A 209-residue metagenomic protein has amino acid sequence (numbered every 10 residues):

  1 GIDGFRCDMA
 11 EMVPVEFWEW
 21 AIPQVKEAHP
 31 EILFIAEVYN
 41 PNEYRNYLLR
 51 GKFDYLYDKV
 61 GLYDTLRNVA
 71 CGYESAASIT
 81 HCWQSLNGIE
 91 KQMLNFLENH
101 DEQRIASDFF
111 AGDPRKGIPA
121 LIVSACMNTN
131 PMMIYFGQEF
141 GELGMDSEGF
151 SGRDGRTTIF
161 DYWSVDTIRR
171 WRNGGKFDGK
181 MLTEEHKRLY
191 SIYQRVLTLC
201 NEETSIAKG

Functional and structural regions predicted by a protein language model:
G1, E37, V60, L97-N99 (+2 more regions): Structured loops at beta-to-helix junctions and adjacent beta-edge loops in soluble globular domains
G1-R45: Active-site neighborhood of glycoside hydrolase catalytic domains
I2-R6, E31-I35, D54, Q92-N95 (+1 more regions): Structural preference for beta-strand elements that scaffold enzyme active sites
F17, Y44-N46, G144-M145, R169: Short acidic, gly/pro-rich beta-turn/loop elements at beta-sheet edges and active-site/ligand-binding grooves
W18-I22, A77-T80, L121, Y193: Generic structural signal for well-ordered alpha-helices, preferentially at hydrophobic/aromatic core positions
A21-P23, L49-G51, E148-F150: Short low-complexity, flexible loop/linker segments enriched in glycine and/or proline with clustered acidic
N42-A125, T129, G152-G155: Noncatalytic carbohydrate-binding groove/subsite architecture in carbohydrate-active enzymes
E90, N99, R104-G209: Loop/helix patches that line or flank the sugar-binding groove of alpha-linked glycan CAZymes
